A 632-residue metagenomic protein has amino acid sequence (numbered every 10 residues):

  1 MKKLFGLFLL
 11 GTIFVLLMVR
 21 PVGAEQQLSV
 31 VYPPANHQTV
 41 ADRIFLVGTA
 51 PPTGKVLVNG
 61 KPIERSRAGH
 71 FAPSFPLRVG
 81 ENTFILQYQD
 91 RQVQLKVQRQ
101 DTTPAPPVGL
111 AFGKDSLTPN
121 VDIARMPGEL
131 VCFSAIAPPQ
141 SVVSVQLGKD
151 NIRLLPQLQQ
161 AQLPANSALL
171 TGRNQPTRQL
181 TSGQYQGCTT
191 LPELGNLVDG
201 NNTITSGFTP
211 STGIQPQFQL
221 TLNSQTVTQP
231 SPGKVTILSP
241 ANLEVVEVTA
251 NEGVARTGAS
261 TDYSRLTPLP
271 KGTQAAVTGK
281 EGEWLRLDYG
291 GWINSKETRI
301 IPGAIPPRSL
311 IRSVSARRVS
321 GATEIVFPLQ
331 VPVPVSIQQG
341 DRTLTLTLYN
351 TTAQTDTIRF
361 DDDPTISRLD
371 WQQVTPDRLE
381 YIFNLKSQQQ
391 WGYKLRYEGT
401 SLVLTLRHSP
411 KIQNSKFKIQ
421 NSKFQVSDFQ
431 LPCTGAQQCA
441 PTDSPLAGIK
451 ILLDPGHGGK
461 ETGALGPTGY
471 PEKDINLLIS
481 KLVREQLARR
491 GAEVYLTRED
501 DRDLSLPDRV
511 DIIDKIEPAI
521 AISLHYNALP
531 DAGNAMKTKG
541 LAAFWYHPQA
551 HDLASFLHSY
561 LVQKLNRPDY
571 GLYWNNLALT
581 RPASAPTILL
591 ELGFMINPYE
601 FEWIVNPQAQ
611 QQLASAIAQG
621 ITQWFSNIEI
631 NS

Functional and structural regions predicted by a protein language model:
K2-I13, M18-A35, T39-V40, T53-K55 (+1 more regions): Short linear recognition/processing motifs and adjacent strand/loop elements at protein termini and domain edges
A24, S29-V30, R312-A322, I337-R342 (+2 more regions): Catalytic-site microenvironment of enzymes that process N-acetyl-hexosamine-containing cell-wall polysaccharides
G48-A50: Aromatic-lined ligand-binding clefts that engage carbohydrates, nucleic acids, or primary amines
N59-G60, A464: Short, glycine/acidic-enriched capping/hinge loops at junctions between secondary-structure elements
